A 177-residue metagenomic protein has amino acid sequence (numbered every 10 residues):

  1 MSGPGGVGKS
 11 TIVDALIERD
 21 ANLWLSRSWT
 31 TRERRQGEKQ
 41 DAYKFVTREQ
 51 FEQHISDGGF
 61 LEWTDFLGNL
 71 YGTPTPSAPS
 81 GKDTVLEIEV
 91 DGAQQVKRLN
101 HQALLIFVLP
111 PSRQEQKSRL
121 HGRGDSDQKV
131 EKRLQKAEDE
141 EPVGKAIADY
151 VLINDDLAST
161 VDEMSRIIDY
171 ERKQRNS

Functional and structural regions predicted by a protein language model:
M1: Hydrophobic anchor at the beta1->P-loop junction of P-loop NTPases
G6-V7: ATP-binding Walker
S10: Walker A/P-loop
V13-D14: The feature captures the helix immediately C-terminal to the Walker
I17-S26: Post-Walker A helix-loop "phosphate-sensing" segment adjacent to the P-loop in P-loop NTPases
T30-T84, D91: ATP-dependent small-molecule kinase phosphotransfer cores that center on conserved nucleotide phosphate-binding segments
V85-E89, R98-R123: Conserved phosphate-donor/acceptor-positioning beta-strand/loop module used by diverse small-molecule
D125-E171, N176: Small-molecule kinase domains that catalyze NTP-dependent phosphoryl transfer to phosphate-bearing small molecules
